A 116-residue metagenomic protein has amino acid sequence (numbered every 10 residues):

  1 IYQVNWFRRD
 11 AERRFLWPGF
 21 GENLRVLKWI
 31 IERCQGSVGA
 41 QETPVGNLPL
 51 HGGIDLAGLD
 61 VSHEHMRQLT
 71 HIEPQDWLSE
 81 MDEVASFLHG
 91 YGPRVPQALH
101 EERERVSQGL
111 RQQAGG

Functional and structural regions predicted by a protein language model:
I1-G116: Flexible, glycine-rich loop/tail regions that form catalytic "lids" or insertion modules at the edges of active sites
